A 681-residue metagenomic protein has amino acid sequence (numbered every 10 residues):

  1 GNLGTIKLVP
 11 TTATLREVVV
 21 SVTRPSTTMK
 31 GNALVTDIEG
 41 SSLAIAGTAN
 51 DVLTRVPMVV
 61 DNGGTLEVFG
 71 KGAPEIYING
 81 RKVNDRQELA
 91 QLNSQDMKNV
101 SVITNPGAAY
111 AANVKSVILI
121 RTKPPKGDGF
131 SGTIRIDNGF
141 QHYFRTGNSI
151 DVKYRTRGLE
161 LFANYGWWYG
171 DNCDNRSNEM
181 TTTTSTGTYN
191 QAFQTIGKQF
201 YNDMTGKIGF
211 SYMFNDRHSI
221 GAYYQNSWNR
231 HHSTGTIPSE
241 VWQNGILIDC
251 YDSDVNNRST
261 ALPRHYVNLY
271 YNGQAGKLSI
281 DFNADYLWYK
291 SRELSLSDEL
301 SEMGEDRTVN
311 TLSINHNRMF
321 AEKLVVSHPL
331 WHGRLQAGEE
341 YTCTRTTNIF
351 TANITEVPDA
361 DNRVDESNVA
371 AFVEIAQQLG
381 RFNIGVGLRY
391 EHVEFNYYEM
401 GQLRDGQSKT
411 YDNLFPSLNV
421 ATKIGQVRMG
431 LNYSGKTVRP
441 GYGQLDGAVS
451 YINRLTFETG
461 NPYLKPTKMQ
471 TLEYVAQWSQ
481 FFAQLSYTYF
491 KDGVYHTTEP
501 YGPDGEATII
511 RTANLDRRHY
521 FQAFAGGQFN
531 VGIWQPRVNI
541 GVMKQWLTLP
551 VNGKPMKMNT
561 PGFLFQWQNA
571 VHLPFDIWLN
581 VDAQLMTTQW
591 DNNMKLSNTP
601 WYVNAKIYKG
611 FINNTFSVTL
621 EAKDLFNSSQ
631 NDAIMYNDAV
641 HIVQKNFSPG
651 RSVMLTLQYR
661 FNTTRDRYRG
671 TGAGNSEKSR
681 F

Functional and structural regions predicted by a protein language model:
N2-S42, N62-G63, K71, I103-N105: Short, acidic, small-residue-rich periplasmic hinge/interaction motif at the N-terminus of Gram-negative outer-membrane
L3-V9, E17, S21, A49-V52 (+4 more regions): N-terminal periplasmic accessory domains that precede and gate Gram-negative outer-membrane beta-barrel machines
R55, R81-G107: Short acidic/polar hinge/loop motifs at secondary-structure boundaries that mediate gating or recognition
A111-I118, K126-S177, Y201-M204: Outer-membrane beta-barrel translocator/receptor signature
R121-I136, N175, E179, A192 (+9 more regions): Surface-exposed extracellular loop regions of Gram-negative outer-membrane beta-barrel proteins
T205-N229, V255-E399, K423, V427-R428 (+2 more regions): Face-selective signature of the C-terminal outer-membrane beta-barrel domain
M319-K323, A370, T459, K465 (+3 more regions): Outer membrane beta-barrel strand-and-loop segments of large Gram-negative receptors, especially TonB-dependent
R363-E366, G406-K409, T437-K491, T508-F521 (+1 more regions): Outer-membrane beta-barrel signature, preferentially recognizing the C-terminal barrel domain of Gram-negative
